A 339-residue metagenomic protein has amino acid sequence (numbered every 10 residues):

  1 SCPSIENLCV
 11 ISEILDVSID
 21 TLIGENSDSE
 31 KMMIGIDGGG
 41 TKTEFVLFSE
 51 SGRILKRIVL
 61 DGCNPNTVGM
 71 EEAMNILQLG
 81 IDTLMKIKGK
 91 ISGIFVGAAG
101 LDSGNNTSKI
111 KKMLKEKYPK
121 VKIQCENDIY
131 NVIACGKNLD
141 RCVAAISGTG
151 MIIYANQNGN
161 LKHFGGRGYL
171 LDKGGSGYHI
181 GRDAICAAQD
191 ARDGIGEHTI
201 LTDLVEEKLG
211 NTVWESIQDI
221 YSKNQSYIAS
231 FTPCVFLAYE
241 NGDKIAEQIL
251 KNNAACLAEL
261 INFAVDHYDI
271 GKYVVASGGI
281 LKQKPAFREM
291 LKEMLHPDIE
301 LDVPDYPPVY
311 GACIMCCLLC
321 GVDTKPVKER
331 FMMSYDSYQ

Functional and structural regions predicted by a protein language model:
S1-C2, G24-S27: Recognition helix of helix-turn-helix/homeodomain-like DNA-binding domains that insert into the DNA major groove
S4-T21: DNA major-groove recognition helix of helix-turn-helix/homeodomain DNA-binding modules
E30-G93, M113, K137-V143, I185-Q339: ATP-binding/phosphotransfer module of carbohydrate and carboxylate kinases, centering on a glycine-rich
T43-F48, A134, M151-N156: Short beta-strand scaffold segments in enzyme catalytic cores
D82-C125, G136-K137: Short beta-strand-loop/turn "lid" adjacent to the catalytic site in phosphate-handling enzymes
V121-A144, G159-N160: Conserved phosphate-binding catalytic cores of ATP/NTP-utilizing and phosphoryl-transfer enzymes
L139-A191, I195: Glycine-rich phosphate-binding loop of actin/hexokinase-like ATP-binding domains
